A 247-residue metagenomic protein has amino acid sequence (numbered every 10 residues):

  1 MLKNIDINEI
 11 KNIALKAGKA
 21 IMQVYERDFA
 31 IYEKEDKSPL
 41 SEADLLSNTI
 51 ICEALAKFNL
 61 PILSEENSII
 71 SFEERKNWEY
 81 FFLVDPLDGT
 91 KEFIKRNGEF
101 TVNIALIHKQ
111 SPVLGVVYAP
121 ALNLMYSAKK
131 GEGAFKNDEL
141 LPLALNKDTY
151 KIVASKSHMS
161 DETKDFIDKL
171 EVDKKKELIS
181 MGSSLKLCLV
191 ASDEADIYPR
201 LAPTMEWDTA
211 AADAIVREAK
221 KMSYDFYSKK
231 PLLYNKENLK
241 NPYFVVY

Functional and structural regions predicted by a protein language model:
M1-L87, D165-D168, S228: N-terminal subdomain of lithium-sensitive/metallo-dependent phosphomonoesterases centered on the IMPase/IPPase/PAP
M1-N12, G18-K19, D165-V172, K186-Y247: Oxyanion/phosphate-interacting regions
I21, D44, L55, T90 (+5 more regions): Residue-level signal for inorganic ion chemistry
I31, L40, I62, A134 (+3 more regions): Short clusters of hydrophobic/aromatic residues that line enzyme substrate/ligand-binding pockets
N59-L60, Y150, K176, K221: A structural micro-motif
L63, K176-S180, Y224: General small-molecule cofactor/ligand-binding pocket signal
W78-L122: Glycine-rich active-site/cofactor-binding loop and its immediate structural neighborhood
A105-C188, L232, K236-Y247: Acidic beta-strand-loop-alpha-helix segment within the catalytic core of divalent metal-dependent phosphate-processing
